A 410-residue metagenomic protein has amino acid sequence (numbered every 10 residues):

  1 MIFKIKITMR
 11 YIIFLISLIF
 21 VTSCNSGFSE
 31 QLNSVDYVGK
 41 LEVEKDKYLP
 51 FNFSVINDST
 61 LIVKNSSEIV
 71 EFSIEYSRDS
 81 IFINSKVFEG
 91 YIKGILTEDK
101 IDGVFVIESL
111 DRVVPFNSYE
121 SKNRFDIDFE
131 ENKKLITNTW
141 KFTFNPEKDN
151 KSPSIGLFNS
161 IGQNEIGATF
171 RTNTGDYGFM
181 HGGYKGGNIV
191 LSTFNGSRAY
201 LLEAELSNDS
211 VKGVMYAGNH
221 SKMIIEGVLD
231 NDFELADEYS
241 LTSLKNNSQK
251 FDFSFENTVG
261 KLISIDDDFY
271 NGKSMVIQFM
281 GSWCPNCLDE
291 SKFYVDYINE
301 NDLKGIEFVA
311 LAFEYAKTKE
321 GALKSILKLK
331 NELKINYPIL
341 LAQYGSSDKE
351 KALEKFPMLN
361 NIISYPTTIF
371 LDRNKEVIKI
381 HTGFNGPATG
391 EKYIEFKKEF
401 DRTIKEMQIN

Functional and structural regions predicted by a protein language model:
T22-S23: C-terminal motif of bacterial Sec signal peptides marking the signal peptidase cleavage site
Q31-L96, D126-I127, K134-E203: Central antiparallel beta-sheet cores of small beta-barrel/beta-sandwich binding domains
R112-P146, E238-K245, K250-F253: Surface-exposed beta-loop interaction hotspot
D230-D267, Y344: N-terminal "domain-start" segment that seeds a small globular fold
S264-D289, Y294, F308: Short active-site neighborhood of thiol/selenol oxidoreductases, capturing the structured segment around
D289-I335, G345-E354: Structural microenvironment flanking redox-active thiols in thiol-disulfide oxidoreductases
K334-P338, K355-I369: Structural micro-motif
S364-N410: Thiol-/selenol-based redox modules, centered on thioredoxin-like and closely related oxidoreductase domains
